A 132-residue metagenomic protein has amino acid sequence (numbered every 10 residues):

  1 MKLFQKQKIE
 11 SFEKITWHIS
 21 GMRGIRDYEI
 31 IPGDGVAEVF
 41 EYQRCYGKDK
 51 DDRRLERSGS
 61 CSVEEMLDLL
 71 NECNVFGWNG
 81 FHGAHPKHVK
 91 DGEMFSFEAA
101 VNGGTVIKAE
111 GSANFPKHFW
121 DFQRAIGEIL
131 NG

Functional and structural regions predicted by a protein language model:
M1-D27, R54-E65, N71-G132: Short, well-ordered, aromatic-rich surface patches in folded extracellular/luminal domains
D27-G47: Short, flexible N-terminal segments of the mature chain
Y46-R54: A contiguous binding-surface segment within folded domains or other stable secondary-structure elements
